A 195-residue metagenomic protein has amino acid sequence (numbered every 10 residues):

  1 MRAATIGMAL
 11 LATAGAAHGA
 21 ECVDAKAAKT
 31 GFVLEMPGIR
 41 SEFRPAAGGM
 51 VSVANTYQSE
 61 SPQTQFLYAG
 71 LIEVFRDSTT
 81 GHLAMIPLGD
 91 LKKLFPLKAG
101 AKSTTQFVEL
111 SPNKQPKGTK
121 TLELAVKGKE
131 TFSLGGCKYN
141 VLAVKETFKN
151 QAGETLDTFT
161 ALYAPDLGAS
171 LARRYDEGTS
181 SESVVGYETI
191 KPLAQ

Functional and structural regions predicted by a protein language model:
M1-I6: Bacterial N-terminal signal peptides that target proteins for export
T13-A16: N-terminal signal peptide c-region/cleavage motif recognized by signal peptidases
A20-R76, F107-Q195: Acidic, serine/threonine-rich low-complexity disordered tracts
S78-L124: Extracellular-facing segments of soluble proteins and assemblies that are Gly/Ser/Thr-biased and enriched in aromatics
